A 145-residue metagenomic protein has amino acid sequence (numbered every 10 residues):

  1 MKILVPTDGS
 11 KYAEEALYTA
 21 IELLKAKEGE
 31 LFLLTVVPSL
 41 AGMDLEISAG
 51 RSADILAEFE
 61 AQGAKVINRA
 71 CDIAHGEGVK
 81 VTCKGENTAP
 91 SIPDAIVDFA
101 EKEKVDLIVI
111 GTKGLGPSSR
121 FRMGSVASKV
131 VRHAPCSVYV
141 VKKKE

Functional and structural regions predicted by a protein language model:
K2-R51, I73-E77: Small/aliphatic-rich secondary-structure junction motif
E22-K25, E101-K102, R132: Solvent-exposed polar/charged
F32-L34, T82-E86, Y139: General small-molecule cofactor/ligand-binding pocket signal
R51-K65: A short acidic, glycine-rich active-site loop that binds or catalyzes chemistry on phosphate/adenosine moieties
D72-I108: Structural beta-alpha unit
L107-K129: Glycine-rich, Arg-bearing micro-motifs that act as flexible, cationic patches
C136-E145: Short, flexible loop segments at boundaries between secondary-structure elements
